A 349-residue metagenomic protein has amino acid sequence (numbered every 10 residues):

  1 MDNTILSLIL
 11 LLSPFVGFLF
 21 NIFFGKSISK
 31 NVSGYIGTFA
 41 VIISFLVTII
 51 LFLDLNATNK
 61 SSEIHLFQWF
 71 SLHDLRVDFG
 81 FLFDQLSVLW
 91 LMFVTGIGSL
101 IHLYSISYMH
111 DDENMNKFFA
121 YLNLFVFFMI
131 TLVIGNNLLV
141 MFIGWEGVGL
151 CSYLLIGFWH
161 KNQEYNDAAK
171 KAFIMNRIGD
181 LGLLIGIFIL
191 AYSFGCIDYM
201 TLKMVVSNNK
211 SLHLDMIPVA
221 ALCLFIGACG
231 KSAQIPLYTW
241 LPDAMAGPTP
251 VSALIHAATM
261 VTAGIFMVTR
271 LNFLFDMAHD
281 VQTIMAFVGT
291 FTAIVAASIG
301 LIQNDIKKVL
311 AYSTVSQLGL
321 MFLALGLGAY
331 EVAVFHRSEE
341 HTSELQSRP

Functional and structural regions predicted by a protein language model:
M1-S343: ...captures the hydrophobic TM-helix bundle architecture rather than a specific catalytic motif, and can also fire on
E344-P349: Short "domain-exit" segments at the C-terminal end of structured domains
